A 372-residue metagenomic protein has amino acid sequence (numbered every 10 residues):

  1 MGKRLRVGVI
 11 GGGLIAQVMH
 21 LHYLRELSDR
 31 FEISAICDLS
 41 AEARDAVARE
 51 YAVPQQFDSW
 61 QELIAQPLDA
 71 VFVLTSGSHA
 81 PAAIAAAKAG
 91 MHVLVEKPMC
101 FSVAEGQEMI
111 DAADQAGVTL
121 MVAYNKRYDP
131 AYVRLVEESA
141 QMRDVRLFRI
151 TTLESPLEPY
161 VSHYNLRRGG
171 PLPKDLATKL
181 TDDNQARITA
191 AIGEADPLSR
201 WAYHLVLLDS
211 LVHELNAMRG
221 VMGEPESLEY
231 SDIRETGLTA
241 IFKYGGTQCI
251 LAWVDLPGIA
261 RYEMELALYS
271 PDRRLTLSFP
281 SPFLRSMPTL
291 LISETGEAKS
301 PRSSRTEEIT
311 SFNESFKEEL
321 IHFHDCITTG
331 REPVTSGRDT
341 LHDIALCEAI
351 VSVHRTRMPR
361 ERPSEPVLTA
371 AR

Functional and structural regions predicted by a protein language model:
M1-Y51: N-terminal Rossmann-like dinucleotide-binding module
F31-A35, D69-V71, L120, L205: Short active-site oxyanion
A46, Y51-A112: Beta-loop-alpha module in the N-terminal Rossmann-like domain of NAD(P)-dependent dehydrogenases, especially those
V95-E96, L120-V122, L277: Hydrophobic residues in well-ordered beta-strands that form the structural core
F101-K179: A contiguous active-site-proximal alpha/beta segment in oxidoreductase catalytic domains
A123-P130, Y160-P225, T340: Mid-domain beta-loop-alpha active-site segment that forms a flexible, acidic cofactor/metal-binding surface
N125, G169, D175-L198, A267-T335 (+3 more regions): C-terminal glycine/acidic-rich active-site capping loop/insertion
P197-F283, N313-R331, E348-A349, P363-R372: Contiguous beta-strand/loop segments that form the cofactor/metal-binding neighborhood of enzyme cores
